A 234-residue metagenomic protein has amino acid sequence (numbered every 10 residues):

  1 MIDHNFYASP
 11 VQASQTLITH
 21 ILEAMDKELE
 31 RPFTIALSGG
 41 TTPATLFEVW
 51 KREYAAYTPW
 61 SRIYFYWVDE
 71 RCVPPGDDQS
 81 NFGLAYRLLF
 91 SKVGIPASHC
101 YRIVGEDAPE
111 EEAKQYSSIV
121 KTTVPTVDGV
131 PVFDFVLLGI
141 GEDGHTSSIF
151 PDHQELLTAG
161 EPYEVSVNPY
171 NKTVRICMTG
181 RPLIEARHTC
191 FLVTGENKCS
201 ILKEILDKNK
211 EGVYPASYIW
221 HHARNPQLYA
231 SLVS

Functional and structural regions predicted by a protein language model:
M1, P59-L137: Ligand-binding beta-strand-loop-alpha-helix segment within the catalytic cores of soluble metabolic enzymes
M1-I35, E110: N-terminal glycine-/serine-/threonine-rich phosphate-binding loop
D26, E30-Y54: Glycine-rich N-terminal segment of FAD-binding domains in flavoprotein oxidoreductases, spanning the beta-loop-helix
L37-T42, L138-E142, T194: Glycine-rich beta-strand-to-loop/alpha-helix junction loops that act as flexible
V49-P59, G83, P151-A159: A glycine- and small-aliphatic-rich helix-loop capping segment at beta-alpha/alpha-beta transitions that lines
A113-K114, S147-D152, I201-I205: A short secondary-structure junction signal
L138-R181: Class I SAM-dependent methyltransferase SAM-binding "motif I" and its flanking Rossmann-like core
R187-S234: ATP/nucleoside-binding phosphotransfer catalytic cores, i.e., glycine-rich phosphate-binding loops
